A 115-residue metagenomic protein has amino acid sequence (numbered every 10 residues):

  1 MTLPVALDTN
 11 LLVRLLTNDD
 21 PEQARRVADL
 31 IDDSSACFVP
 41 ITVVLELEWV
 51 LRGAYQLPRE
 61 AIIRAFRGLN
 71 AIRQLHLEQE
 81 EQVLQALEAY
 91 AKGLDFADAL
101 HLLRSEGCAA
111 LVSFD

Functional and structural regions predicted by a protein language model:
M1-V39, A54-R64: Short, well-structured N-terminal submotif of metal-dependent ribonuclease cores
L3, R73-F114: Active-site neighborhoods of divalent-metal-dependent phosphate/nucleic-acid chemistry enzymes
D8, E46, D98, D115: Acidic active-site catalytic centers that drive phospho-/nucleotidyl reactions and related ester hydrolyses
L11-V13, T17, W49, D98-R104: Hydrophobic side chains within alpha-helical segments
S34-F38, G68-H76, S113: Short, mixed-charge aromatic SLiMs
E46-Q74: Active-site-proximal, substrate-binding regions of enzyme catalytic domains and RNA-binding/basic surfaces
